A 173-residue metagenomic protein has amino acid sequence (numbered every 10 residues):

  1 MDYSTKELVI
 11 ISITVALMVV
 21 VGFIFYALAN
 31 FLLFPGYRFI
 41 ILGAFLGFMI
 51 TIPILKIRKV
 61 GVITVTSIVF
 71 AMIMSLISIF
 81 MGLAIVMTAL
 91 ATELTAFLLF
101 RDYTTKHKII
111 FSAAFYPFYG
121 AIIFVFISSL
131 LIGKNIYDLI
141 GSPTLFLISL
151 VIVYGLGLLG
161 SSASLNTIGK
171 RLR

Functional and structural regions predicted by a protein language model:
D2-R58: Hydrophobic transmembrane alpha-helices
Y3-E7, F31, P35, F39 (+8 more regions): Membrane-helix interfacial "entry" motifs
K6-T14, R38, L42, G61-T66 (+4 more regions): Alpha-helical transmembrane segments of integral membrane proteins
I13, V20, V86-V125, S161: Short helix-perturbing small/polar motifs within transmembrane alpha-helices
L28-P35, L98-T104, N166-R173: Membrane interface segments of multi-pass transport proteins and intramembrane proteases
G36-T95: Alpha-helical membrane segments and adjacent membrane-interface helices in multi-pass membrane proteins
H107-R173: Membrane-embedded alpha-helical hairpins and interfacial helices in multi-pass inner-membrane proteins
